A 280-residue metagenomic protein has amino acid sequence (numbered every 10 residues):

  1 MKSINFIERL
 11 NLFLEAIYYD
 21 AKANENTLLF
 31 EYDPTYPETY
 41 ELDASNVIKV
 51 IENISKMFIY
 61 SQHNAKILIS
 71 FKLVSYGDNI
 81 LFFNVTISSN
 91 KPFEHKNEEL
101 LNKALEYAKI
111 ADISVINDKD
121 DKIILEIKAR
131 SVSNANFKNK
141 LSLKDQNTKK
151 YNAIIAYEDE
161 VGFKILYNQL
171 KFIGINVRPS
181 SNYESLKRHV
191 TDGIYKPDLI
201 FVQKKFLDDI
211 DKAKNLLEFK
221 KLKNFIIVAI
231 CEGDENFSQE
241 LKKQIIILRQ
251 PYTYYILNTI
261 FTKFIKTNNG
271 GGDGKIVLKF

Functional and structural regions predicted by a protein language model:
M1, Q250-P251: Helix-loop-helix units of permease transmembrane domains in multi-pass membrane transporters, especially ABC
M1-A153, V161-I175, E184-F201, D208-I210 (+4 more regions): Transmitter module of two-component histidine kinases
Y60, R249-Q250: A Lys-centered signature of the CheY-like receiver
E158, K204, A229-D234, P251: Conserved active-site segment of CheY-like receiver
Q239-L248: As written
Y254: Charged, structured surface patches that assemble and position nucleic-acid processing machinery
T267-G271: Amphipathic coiled-coil signal-coupling helices
